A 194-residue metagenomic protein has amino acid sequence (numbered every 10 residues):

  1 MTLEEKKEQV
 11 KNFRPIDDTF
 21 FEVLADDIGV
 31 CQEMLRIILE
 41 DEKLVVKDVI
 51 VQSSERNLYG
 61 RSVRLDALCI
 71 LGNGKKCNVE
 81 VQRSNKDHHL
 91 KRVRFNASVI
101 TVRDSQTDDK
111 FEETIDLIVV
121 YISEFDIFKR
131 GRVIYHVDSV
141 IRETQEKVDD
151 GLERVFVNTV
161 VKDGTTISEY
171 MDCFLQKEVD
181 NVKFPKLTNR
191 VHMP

Functional and structural regions predicted by a protein language model:
M1-P194: Elongated, amphipathic alpha-helical interaction scaffolds
